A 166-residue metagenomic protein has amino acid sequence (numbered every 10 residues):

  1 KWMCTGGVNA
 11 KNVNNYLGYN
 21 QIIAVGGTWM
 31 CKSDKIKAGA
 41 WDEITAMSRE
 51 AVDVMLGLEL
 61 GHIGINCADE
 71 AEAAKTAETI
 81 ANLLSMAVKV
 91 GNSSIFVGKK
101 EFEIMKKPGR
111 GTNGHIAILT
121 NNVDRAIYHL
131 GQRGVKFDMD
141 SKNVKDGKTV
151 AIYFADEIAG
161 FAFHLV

Functional and structural regions predicted by a protein language model:
K1-G6, I23-G27, I63, I116: Hydrophobic faces of well-ordered beta-strands that scaffold small-molecule active sites in alpha/beta enzyme cores
G7-V8, N122: Short beta->alpha linker loops
N9-N12, Q21-I44: Glycine-rich phosphate-binding active-site loops on the catalytic face of alpha/beta enzymes
Y16, A51: Conserved, mostly hydrophobic/aromatic
T45, K100-K106, G131-V166: Vicinal oxygen chelate
V52-A77, G111-I118: N-terminal beta-strand motif that seeds the catalytic metal site of vicinal oxygen chelate
G64-E103, R125-Y128, Q132, N143-V150: Core segments of cupin and vicinal oxygen chelate
T112-D140: Mid-chain, well-packed structural core segment of small domains
